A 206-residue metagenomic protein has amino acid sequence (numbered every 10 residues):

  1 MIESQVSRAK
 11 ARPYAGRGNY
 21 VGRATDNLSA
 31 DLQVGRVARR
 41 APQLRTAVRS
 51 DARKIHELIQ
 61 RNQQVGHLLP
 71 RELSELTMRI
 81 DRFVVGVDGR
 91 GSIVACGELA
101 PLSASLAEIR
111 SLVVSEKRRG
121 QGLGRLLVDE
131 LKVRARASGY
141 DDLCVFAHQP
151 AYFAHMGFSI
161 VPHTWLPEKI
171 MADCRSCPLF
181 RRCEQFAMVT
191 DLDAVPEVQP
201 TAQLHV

Functional and structural regions predicted by a protein language model:
S7-R12, G16-G18, G22-R23, A30 (+2 more regions): Short, low-complexity intrinsically disordered segments enriched in A/P/G/S/L with frequent Arg, especially at protein
L32-P70, V87-D88, S92, Q185-A187 (+1 more regions): Short amphipathic alpha-helix that is part of the acyltransferase structural core
D51, S105, H148-Q149: A generic "binding-loop/recognition-motif" signal
R71-L73, A172-P178: Short, P/G- and charge-enriched loop/turn segments at secondary-structure junctions
E75-R90, E108, R181-E184: A short helix-loop-beta-strand connector motif used in the catalytic cores of GNAT acetyltransferases and, in some
V85, S92-P101, S105-V113: Conserved beta-strand in the GNAT
V114, G120-A135, V145: Conserved acetyl-CoA-binding loop-helix of GNAT-fold acetyltransferases
A137, D141, A147-R175: Conserved active-site alpha-helix within GNAT-family acetyltransferase domains
